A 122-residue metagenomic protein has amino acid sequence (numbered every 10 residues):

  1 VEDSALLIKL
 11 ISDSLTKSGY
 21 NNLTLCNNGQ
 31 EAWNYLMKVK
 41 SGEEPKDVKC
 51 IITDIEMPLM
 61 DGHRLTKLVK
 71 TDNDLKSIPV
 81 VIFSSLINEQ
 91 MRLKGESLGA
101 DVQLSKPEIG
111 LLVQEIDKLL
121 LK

Functional and structural regions predicted by a protein language model:
E2: Conserved acidic carboxylate
A5-Q30: Two-component/phosphorelay signaling modules centered on CheY-like receiver
L25-C50: Acidic, metal-coordinating helix/loop segments flanking the phosphotransfer/catalytic sites of two-component signaling
I52-D54: Active-site T/S-Asp motif of two-component receiver
M57: Receiver (REC) domain active-site loop signature in two-component systems and cognate sites in sensor histidine kinases
